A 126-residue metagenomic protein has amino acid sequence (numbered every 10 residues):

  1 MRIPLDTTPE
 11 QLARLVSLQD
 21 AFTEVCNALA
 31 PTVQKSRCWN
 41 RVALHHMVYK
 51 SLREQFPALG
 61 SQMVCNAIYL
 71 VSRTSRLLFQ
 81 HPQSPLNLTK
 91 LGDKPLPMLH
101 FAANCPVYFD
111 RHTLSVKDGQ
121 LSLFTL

Functional and structural regions predicted by a protein language model:
M1-L126: Nucleic-acid substrate recognition interfaces
